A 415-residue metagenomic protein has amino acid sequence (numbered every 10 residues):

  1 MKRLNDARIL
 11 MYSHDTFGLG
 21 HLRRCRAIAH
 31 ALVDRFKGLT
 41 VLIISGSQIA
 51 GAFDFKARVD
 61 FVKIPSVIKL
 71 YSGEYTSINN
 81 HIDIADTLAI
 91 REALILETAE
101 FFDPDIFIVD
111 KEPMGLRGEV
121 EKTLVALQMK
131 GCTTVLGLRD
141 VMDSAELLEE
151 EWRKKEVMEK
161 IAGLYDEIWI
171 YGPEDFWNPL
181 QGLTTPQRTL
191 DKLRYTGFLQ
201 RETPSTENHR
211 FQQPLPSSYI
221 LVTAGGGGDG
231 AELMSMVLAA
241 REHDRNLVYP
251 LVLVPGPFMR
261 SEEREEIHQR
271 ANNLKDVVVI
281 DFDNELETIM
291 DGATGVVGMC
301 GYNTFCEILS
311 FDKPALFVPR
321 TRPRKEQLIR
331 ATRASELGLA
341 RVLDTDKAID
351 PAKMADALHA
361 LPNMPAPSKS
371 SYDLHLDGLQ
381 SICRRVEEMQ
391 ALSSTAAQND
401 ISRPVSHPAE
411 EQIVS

Functional and structural regions predicted by a protein language model:
D6-S13, A31-D86, I90-E92, P257: Conserved nucleotide-sugar phosphate-binding/catalytic loop shared by glycosyltransferases and other
S13-R26, I49-A50, A231: A short, glycine/small-residue-rich beta-strand->loop->alpha-helix junction that serves as a flexible
A29, F198-G295, K347: Donor-nucleotide binding loops and adjacent catalytic segments primarily of GT-B fold Leloir glycosyltransferases
S77-R117: Conserved nucleotide-sugar donor-binding subdomain of glycosyltransferases
L138-A231, F258-S261: A nucleotide-sugar donor-handling region in carbohydrate enzymes
E285-I329: A donor-sugar binding/catalytic signature common to diverse glycosyltransferases and related nucleotide-sugar
R322-A357: Change "using UDP/GDP/dTDP sugars" to "using nucleotide sugars
D356-S415: C-terminal amphipathic helix plus adjacent low-complexity, charged tail appended to glycosyltransferase catalytic
